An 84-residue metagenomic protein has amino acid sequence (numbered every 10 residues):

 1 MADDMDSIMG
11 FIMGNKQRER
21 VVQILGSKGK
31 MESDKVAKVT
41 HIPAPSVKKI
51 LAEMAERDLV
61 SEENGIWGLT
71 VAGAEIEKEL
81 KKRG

Functional and structural regions predicted by a protein language model:
M1-V21: Short alpha-helical segments that sit at the start of domains
Q23, D34, G65: Residues within the helices of the helix-turn-helix
L25-K28, R57: Short helix-capping/hinge SLiMs at alpha-helix to coil transitions
K30-V39: Short acidic, hydrophobic short linear motifs in intrinsically disordered regions
I42-A55: Short amphipathic alpha-helical interaction segments
A55-G65: A short, conserved structural fragment
G65-A72: Minor-groove-contacting beta-hairpin "wing" of winged helix-turn-helix DNA-binding domains
A74-G84: Short, amphipathic alpha-helical interaction segments positioned at domain boundaries
